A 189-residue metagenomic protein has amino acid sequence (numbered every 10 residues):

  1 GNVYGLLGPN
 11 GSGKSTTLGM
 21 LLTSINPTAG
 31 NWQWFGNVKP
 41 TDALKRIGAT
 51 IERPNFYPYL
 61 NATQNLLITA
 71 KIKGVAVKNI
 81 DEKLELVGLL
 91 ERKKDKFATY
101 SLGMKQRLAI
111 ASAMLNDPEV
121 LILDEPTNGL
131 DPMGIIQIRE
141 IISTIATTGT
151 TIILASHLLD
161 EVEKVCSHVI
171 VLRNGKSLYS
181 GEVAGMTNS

Functional and structural regions predicted by a protein language model:
G1-L154, L159-R173, L178-Y179: ABC transporter nucleotide-binding domains
K176-S189: Conserved beta-strand-loop-alpha-helix hinge in the C-terminal portion of ABC ATPase nucleotide-binding domains
